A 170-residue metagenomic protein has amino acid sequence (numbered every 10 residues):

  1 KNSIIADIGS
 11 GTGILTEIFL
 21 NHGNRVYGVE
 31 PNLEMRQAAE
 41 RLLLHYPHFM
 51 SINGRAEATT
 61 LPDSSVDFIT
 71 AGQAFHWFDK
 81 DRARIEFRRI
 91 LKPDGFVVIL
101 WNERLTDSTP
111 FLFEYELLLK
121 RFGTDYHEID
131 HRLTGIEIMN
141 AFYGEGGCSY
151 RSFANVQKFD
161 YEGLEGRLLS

Functional and structural regions predicted by a protein language model:
K1-I4, P62: Short helix-loop-beta connector
I4-A6, T12-A58: Class I SAM-dependent methyltransferase SAM/SAH-binding core
E17, I85-R88: Alpha-helical segments flanking ligand/cofactor-binding loops in enzyme cores
A58-F68: A short acidic, Gly/Pro-enriched loop at the edge of an enzyme's catalytic core that lines a small-molecule cofactor
A71-G72, L100: Residues lining the SAM
F78-E86: A short, conserved alpha-helix within the catalytic core of class I
R88, K92-F159: Conserved catalytic/acceptor-binding region of the Class I
